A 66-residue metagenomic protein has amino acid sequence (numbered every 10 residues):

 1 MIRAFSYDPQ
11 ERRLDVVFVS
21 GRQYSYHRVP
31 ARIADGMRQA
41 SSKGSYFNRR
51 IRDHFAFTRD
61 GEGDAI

Functional and structural regions predicted by a protein language model:
M1-I66: Acidic/histidine-enriched, beta-strand-rich ligand/metal-binding domains
